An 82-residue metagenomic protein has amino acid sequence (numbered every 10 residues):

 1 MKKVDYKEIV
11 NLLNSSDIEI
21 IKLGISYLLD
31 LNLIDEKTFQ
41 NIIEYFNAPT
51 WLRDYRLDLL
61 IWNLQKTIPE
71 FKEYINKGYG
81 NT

Functional and structural regions predicted by a protein language model:
M1-L31: N-terminal segments that cap or nucleate solenoid repeat domains
K2-N11, L33-F46, T67-K77: Amphipathic alpha-helical scaffolding segments comprising HEAT/armadillo-like alpha-solenoid repeats
N11-E19, Y45-L52, K77-T82: Short coil turns that connect the paired helices of HEAT/ARM alpha-solenoid repeats
E19, L33-I34, L52, K66: Alpha-helical structural elements of signaling/regulatory helical domains
I21, R53-D58: Residue-level detector of extended alpha-helical repeat arrays and alpha-solenoid scaffolds
G24, L28, F39-Q40, L57: Residue-level detector of alpha-helical recognition elements and their boundaries
Y27-D30, L59-N63, G78: Core register positions within helices of long alpha-helical scaffolds
T38-F39, T50-D54: Alpha-helix boundary/capping detector
